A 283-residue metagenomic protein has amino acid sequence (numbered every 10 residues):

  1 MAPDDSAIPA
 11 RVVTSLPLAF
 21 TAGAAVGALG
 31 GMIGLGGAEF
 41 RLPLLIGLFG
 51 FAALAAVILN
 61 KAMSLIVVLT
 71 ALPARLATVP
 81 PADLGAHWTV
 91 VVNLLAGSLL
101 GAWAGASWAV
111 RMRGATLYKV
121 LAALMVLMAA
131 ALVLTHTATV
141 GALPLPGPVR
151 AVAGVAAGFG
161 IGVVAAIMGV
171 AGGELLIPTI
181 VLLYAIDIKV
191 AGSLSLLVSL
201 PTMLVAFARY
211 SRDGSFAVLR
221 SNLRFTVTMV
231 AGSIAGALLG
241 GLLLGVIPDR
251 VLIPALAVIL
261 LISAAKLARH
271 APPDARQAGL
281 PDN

Functional and structural regions predicted by a protein language model:
M1-A28, I46-L48, A53-A55, P73-A166 (+4 more regions): Juxtamembrane transmembrane-helix boundary motif
G27-A28, I33-L35: Single transmembrane alpha-helix segments in multi-pass membrane proteins
G34-R41, I167-T179: Transmembrane helix boundary and interhelical junction motifs in multipass membrane proteins
A38, L59-A62, I66, T89 (+2 more regions): Generic structural signal for well-ordered secondary structure
A38, S64-R75, G105, T202-Y210 (+1 more regions): Alpha-helical transmembrane segments and their lipid-water interface positions in multi-pass membrane proteins
F40, K61, L175, L196 (+1 more regions): Residue-level recognition of oxygen-bearing side chains
V57-L65, G192-T202: Transmembrane helix-bundle signature of multi-pass membrane transporters/permeases
G154, L175-T179, S199, M203: Non-catalytic alpha-helical scaffold/packing segments enriched in small hydrophobic residues
